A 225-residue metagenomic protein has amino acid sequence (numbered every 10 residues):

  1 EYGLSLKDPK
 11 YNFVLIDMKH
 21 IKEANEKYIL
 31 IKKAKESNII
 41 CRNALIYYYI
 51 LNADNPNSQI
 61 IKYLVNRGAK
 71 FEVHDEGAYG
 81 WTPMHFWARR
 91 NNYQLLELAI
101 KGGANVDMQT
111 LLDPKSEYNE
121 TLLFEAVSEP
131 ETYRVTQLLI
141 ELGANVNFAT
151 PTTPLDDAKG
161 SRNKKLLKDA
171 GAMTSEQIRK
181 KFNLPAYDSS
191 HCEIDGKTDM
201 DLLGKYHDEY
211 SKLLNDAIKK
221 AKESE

Functional and structural regions predicted by a protein language model:
E1-Y48, N57-Y63, S189, D199-L202 (+1 more regions): N-terminal segments that cap or nucleate solenoid repeat domains
L6, I39, F71-V73, V106 (+3 more regions): Ankyrin-repeat inter-repeat connecting loop/turn
D8, E23-K27, N38-R42, D54-N57 (+7 more regions): Alpha-helix initiation and capping sites
D8-L15, I39-L51, V73-M84, Q109-E125 (+2 more regions): Ankyrin-repeat boundary/"N-cap" motif
I16-H20, Y48-N57, F86-N92, E117 (+2 more regions): Ankyrin repeat A-helix N-terminal signature
I21-I31, D54-N66, N92-I100, P130-E141 (+2 more regions): Ankyrin repeat structural motif
L142, K159-E225: Ankyrin-repeat-protein effector appendages
